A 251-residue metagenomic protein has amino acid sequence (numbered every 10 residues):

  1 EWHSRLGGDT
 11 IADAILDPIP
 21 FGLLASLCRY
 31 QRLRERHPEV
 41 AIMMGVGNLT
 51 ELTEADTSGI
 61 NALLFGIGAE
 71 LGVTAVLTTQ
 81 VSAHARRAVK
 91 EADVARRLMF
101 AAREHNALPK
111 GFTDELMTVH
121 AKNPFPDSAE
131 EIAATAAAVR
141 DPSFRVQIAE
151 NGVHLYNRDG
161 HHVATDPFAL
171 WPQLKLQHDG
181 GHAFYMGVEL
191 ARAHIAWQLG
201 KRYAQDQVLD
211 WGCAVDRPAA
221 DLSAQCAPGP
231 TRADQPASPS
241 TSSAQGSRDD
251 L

Functional and structural regions predicted by a protein language model:
E1-I11, A62-E70, E130-A137, W197-C226: A broadly tuned preference for mixed-charge, low-complexity surface segments
E1-M117: Catalytic alpha/beta core domains of metabolic enzymes, predominantly
G22-R29, R140, R158-H161: Charge-patterned, long linear interaction tracts outside catalytic cores
V40, V46, V73-V76, V81 (+10 more regions): Extended aliphatic helical segments
V94-N157: Active-site loops and adjacent core secondary-structure elements that bind or stabilize anionic groups
P142-L251: Extended hydrophobic packing segments that form well-structured cores
